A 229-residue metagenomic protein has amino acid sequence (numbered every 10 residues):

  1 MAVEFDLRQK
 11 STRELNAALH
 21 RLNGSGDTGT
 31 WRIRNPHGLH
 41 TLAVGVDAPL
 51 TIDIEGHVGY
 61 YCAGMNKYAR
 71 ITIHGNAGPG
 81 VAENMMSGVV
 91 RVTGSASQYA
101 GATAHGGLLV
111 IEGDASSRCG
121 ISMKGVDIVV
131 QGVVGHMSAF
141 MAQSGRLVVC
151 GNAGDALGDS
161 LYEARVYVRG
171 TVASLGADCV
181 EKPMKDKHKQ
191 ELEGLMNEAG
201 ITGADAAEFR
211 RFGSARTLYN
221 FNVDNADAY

Functional and structural regions predicted by a protein language model:
M1-L42, D47-P49, V129-Q131, H136-M137 (+1 more regions): Intrinsically disordered, low-complexity terminal regions
H20-T30, H40-L50, Y61-A69, G80-S87 (+3 more regions): Beta-strand repeat architectures
R34-P36, D53-H57, G64-M65, H74-N76 (+10 more regions): Feature marks extracellular polysaccharide-active and adherence modules
Y60-Y61, P79-G80, Q98-Y99, S117-C119 (+3 more regions): Short loop/beta submotifs within extracellular cysteine-rich repeat domains
